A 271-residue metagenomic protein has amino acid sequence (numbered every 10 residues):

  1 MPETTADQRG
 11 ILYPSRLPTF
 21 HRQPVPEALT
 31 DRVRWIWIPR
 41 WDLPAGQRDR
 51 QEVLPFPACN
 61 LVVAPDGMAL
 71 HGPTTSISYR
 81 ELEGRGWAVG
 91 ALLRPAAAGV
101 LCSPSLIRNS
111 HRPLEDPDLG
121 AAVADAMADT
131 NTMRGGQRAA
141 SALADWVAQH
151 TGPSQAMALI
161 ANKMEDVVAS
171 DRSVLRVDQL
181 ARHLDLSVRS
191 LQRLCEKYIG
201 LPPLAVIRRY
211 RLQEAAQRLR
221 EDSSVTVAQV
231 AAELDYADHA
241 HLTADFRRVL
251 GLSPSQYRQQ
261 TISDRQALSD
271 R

Functional and structural regions predicted by a protein language model:
M1-V188, Y198-P202, Q217-E221, T226-A237 (+1 more regions): Alpha-helical bundle regulatory/interaction domains
R189-S190, Y210: A generic alpha-helix surface/boundary motif
C195, I207, D245-R247, R258: DNA major-groove recognition helix of helix-turn-helix
I199, I207-A216, L250: C-terminal flanking helix
